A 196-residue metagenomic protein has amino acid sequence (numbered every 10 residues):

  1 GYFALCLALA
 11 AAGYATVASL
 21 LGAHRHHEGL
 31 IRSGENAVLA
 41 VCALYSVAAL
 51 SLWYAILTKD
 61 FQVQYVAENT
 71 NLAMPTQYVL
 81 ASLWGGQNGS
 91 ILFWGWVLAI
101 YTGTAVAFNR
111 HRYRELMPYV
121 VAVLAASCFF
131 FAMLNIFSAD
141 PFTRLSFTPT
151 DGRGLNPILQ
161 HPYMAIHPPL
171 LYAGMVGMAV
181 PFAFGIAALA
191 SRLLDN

Functional and structural regions predicted by a protein language model:
G1-N196: Polytopic transmembrane helical bundles with strong interfacial aromatic enrichment
